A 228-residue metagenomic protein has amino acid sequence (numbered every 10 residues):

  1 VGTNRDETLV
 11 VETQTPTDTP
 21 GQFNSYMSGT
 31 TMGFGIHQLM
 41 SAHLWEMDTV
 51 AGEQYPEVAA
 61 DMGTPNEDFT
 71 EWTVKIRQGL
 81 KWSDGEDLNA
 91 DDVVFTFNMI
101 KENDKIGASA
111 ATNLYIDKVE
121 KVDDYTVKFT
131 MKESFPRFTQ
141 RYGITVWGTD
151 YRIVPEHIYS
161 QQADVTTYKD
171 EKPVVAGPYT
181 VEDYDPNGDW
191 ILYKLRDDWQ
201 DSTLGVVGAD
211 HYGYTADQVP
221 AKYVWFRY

Functional and structural regions predicted by a protein language model:
V1-D6, D117-K118: Short, low-complexity disordered leader/linker segments with a strong preference for bacterial N-terminal type II
R5-P16, E71-V74, T96, V127-F129 (+3 more regions): Short, well-ordered beta-strand elements
V10-E67, N98, V174: N-terminal lobe/hinge region of extracytoplasmic solute-binding protein
T17-M27, G52-Y55, R137-Q140, D189-L192 (+1 more regions): Short, solvent-exposed loop/turn elements at domain surfaces
Q38, E46-V50, T145-Y223: Gly/Pro-rich hinge or "lid" segments in bacterial periplasmic/extracellular proteins
D61-I106, V122, K128: Aromatic- and charge-enriched surface segment that lines or borders ligand/interaction sites
S109-Q161, P178-D185: Surface-exposed binding/hinge segments that line and control ligand-binding clefts or catalytic entry sites
L114, V174, F226-Y228: Short helix-initiation/N-cap motifs at beta->coil->alpha
